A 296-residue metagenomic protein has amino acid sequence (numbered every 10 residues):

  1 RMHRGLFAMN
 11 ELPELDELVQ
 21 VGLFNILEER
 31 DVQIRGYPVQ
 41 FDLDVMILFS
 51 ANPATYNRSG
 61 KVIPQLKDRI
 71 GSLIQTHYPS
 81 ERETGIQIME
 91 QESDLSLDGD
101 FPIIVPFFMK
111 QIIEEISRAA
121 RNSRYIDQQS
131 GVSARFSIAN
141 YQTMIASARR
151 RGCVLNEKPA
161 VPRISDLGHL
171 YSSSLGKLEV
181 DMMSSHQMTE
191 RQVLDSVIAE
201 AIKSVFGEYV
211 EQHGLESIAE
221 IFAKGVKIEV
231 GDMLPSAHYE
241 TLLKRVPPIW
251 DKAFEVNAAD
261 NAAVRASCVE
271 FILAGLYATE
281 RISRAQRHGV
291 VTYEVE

Functional and structural regions predicted by a protein language model:
R1-Q87, D94-Q111, R124-Q129, F206-E296: Conserved ASCE/P-loop NTPase catalytic core
N25, E29, S72, A139-S147 (+1 more regions): Short, residue-level hotspots on alpha-helical faces of the histone-fold and other alpha-helical interaction modules
M89, I113-S117: Short alpha-helical scaffolding segments that buttress acidic/His motifs in well-ordered protein cores
G99-P106, A119-L194: C-terminal helical "lid" subdomain and adjoining coupling/linker elements of P-loop NTPases
D181-K224: Long, charge-rich low-complexity segments
